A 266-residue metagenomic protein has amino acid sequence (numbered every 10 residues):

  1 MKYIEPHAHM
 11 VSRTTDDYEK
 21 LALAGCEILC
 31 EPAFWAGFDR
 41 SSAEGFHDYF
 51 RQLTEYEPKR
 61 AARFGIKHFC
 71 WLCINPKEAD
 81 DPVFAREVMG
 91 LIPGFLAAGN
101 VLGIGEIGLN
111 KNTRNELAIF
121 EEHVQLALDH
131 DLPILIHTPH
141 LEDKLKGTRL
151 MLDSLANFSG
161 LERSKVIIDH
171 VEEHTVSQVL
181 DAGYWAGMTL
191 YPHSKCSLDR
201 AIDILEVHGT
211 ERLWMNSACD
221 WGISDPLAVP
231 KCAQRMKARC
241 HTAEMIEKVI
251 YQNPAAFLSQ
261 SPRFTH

Functional and structural regions predicted by a protein language model:
M1-E142, K146-S154, H170, H174 (+1 more regions): Mid-domain alpha/beta scaffold segments of enzyme catalytic cores
H9, A33-G37, L190-K195, C219-D220: Short, acidic/turn-prone active-site loops that include or flank metal/cofactor- and phosphate-binding residues
T14-D16, K144-S154, V176-A182, C196-L205 (+2 more regions): Histidine/acidic-residue-rich catalytic or RNA/ligand-binding cores of hydrolases and nuclease-related proteins
L23, A127, G160, L205-G209: Short, conserved loop/helix-junction motifs that constitute active-site signature segments in enzyme catalytic cores
A62-F64, N157-E162, H208-G209, A238-E244: Short helix-capping segments at alpha-helix termini
E78-R86, T189-L198: Active-site glycine- and acidic-residue-rich loops that bind and position anionic ligands or nucleotide-like cofactors
H208-P226, I246: Short acidic/histidine-rich active-site segments
P230-H266: Mid-to-C-terminal alpha-helical segments outside catalytic/metal-binding sites
